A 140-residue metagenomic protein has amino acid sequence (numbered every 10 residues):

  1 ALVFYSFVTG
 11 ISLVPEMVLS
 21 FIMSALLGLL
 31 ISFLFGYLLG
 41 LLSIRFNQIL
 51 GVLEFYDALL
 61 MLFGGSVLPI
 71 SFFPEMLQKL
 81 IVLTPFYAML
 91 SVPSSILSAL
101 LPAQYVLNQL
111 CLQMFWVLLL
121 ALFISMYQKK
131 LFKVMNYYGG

Functional and structural regions predicted by a protein language model:
A1-L53, L107-F115, L119-L122: Alpha-helical transmembrane segments and their short interhelical loops
S6-V8, V67, L97, M126: Helix-loop junctions at the membrane-solvent interface of multi-pass transporters, primarily the C-terminal
L29-L41, L62-V67, S71, L122-L131: Transmembrane alpha-helical segments that form the membrane-embedded catalytic/substrate-channel core of multi-pass
L39, I44-I96: Transmembrane helix segments
S94-V106: Membrane-interface alpha-helices
L97, M114-G140: Junction motif at the cytosolic side of a transmembrane helix
